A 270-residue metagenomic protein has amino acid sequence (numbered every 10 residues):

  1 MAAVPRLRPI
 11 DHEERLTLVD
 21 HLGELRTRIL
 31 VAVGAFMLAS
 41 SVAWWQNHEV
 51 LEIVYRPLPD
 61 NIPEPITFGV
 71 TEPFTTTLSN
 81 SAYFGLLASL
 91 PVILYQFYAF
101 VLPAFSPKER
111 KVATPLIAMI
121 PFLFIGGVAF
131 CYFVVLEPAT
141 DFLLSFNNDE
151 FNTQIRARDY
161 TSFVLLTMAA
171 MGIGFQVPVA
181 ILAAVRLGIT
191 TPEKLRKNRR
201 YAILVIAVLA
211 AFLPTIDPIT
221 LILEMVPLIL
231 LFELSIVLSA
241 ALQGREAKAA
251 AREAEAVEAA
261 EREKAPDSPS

Functional and structural regions predicted by a protein language model:
M1-S270: Membrane topogenic/interface segments and analogous intrinsically disordered interaction regions
